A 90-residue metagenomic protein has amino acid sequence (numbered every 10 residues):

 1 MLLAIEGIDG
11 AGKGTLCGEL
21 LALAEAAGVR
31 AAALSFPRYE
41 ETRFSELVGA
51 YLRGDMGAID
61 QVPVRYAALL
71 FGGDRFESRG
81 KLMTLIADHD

Functional and structural regions predicted by a protein language model:
M1, A27-R30: Residue-level signal for beta-strand positions within conserved beta-sheet cores that form or flank
L3-I5: Hydrophobic anchor at the beta1->P-loop junction of P-loop NTPases
I8: P-loop (Walker A) phosphate-binding loop of NTP-binding proteins
A11: ATP-binding Walker
G14: Walker A/P-loop
L20, A24-E25: Hydrophobic alpha-helical packing residues
V29-D90: ATP-dependent small-molecule kinase phosphotransfer cores that center on conserved nucleotide phosphate-binding segments
